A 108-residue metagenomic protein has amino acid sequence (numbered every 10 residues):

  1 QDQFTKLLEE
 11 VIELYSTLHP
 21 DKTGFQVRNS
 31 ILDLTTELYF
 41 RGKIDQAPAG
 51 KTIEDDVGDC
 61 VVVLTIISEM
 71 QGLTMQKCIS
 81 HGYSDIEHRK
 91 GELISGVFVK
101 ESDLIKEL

Functional and structural regions predicted by a protein language model:
Q1-V57, V61-L108: Flexible "arm" and connector segments at domain edges
